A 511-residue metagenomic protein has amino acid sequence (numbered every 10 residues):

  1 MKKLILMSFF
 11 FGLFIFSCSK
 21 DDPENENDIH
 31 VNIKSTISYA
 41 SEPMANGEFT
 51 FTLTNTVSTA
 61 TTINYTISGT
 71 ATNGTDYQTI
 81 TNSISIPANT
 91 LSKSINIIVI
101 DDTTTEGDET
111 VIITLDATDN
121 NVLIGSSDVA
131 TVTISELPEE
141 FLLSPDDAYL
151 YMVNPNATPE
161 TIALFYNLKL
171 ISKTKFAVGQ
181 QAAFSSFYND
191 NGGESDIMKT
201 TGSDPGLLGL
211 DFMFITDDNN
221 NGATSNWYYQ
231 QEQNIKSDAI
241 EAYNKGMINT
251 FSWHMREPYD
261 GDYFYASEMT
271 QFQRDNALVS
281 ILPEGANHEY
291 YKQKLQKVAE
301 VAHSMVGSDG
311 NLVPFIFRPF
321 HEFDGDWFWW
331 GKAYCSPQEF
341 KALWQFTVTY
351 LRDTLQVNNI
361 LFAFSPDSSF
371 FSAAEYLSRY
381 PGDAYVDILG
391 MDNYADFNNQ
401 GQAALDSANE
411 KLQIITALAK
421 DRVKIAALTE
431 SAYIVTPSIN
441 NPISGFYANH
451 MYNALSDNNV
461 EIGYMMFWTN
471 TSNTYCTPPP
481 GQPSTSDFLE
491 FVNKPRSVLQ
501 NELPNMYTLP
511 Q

Functional and structural regions predicted by a protein language model:
I15-S17: C-terminal motif of bacterial Sec signal peptides marking the signal peptidase cleavage site
S19-E139: Short boundary segments that mark the start of a structured unit
E139-L207, M213, N221-S225, L503-Q511: N-terminal module-boundary/linker segments of secreted carbohydrate-active enzymes
Q181, K424-Q511: Substrate-binding cleft of secreted/luminal carbohydrate-active enzymes
N189-I197, Q233-K236, E300-V301, S368-P381 (+2 more regions): Alpha-helical scaffolding within the catalytic cores of extracellular/periplasmic polymer-degrading hydrolases
D218-N220, T224-V348, D353, V357: Substrate-binding cleft of extracellular glycoside hydrolase catalytic domains
R318-P319, W344-A374, K424-T436, F467: Aromatic-lined carbohydrate-recognition surfaces of secreted/lumenal glycan-active proteins
A373, R379-P437, D487-N493, S497-P504: Glycoside hydrolase catalytic-domain groove-lining segments
